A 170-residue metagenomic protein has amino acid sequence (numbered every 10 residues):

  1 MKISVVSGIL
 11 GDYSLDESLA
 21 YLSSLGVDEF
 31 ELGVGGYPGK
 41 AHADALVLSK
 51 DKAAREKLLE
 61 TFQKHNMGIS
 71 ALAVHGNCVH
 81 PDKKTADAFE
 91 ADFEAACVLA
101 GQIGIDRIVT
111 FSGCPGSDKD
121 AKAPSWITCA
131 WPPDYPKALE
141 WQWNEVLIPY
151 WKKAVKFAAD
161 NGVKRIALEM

Functional and structural regions predicted by a protein language model:
M1-V5: Extreme N-terminal starter segment of soluble prokaryotic enzymes
V6-L10, G33-Y37, V74-N77, G113-P115: Active-site beta-loop-alpha junctions enriched in small/polar residues
Y13: Residues that form or flank phosphate/diphosphate-binding pockets in enzymes that use nucleotide phosphates
D16-P38, A100-R107: Catalytic domains of carbohydrate-active enzymes, especially glycoside hydrolases
E17, E56, T61-H65, C78-M170: Active-site acidic/histidine proton-transfer and metal-coordination neighborhood in alpha/beta enzyme cores
E31, A71-A73, V109, A167: Conserved beta-strand positions in the central sheet of alpha/beta enzyme cores
E31-L59, Q63, G113-K119: Glycine-rich, proline-tolerant flexible connector loops at the mouths of alpha/beta enzymes
M67-I69: N-terminal glycine-rich cofactor-binding segment that shapes the pocket for flavin-like pterin cofactors
